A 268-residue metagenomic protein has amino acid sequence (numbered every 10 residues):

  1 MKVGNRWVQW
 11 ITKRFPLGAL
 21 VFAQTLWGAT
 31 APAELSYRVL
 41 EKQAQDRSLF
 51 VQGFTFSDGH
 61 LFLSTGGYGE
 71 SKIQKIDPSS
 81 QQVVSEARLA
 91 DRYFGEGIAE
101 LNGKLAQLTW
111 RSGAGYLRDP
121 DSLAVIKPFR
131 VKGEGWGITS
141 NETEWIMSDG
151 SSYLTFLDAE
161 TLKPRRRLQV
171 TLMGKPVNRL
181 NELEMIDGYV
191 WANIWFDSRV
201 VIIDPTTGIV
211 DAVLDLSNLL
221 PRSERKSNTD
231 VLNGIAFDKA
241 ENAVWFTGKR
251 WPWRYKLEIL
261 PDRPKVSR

Functional and structural regions predicted by a protein language model:
L40-K72, Y93-E96: Beta-strand-rich domains and repeat architectures in extracellular enzymes and scaffolds, especially beta-propellers
K42-R47, A87-D91, P128-K132, Q169-K175 (+2 more regions): Surface loop/turn motifs at the tips and blade-to-blade linkers of beta-strand repeat domains
V51, L180, S227-A236: Signature of short aromatic-glycine-proline-rich micro-motifs recurring in repeat-based ectodomains
D58-G59, N102-G103, E142-T143, G188 (+1 more regions): Short coil/turn segments that connect the beta-strands within blades of beta-propeller domains
L63-G67, L105-S112, M147-S151, A192-F196 (+1 more regions): Conserved beta-strand positions in repeat-built beta-propeller and related beta-rich domains
D77-S80, D119-S122, A159-T161, P205-G208 (+1 more regions): Short loop/turn segments that connect beta-strands within beta-propeller blades
Q81-L108, G115-Y116, F129-R130: Blade-loop segments of beta-propeller domains
